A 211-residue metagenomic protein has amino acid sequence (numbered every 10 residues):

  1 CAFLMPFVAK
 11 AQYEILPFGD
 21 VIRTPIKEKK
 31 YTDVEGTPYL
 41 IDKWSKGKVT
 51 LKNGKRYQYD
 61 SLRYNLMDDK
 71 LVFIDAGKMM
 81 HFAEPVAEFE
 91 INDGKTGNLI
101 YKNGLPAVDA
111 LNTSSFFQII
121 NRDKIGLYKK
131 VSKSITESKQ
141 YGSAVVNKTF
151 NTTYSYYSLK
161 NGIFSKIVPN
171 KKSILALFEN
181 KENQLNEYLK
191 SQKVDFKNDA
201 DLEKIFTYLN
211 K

Functional and structural regions predicted by a protein language model:
C1-E14, I205: Bacterial Sec-dependent N-terminal signal peptides
K10-P38: Sec-dependent signal peptide cleavage junction
E35, K43, L66, N198: Solvent-exposed, flexible loop/coil residues
L40, G47-K166: Aromatic-patch recognition
Y141-K204, K211: A short, solvent-exposed beta-edge/loop patch
